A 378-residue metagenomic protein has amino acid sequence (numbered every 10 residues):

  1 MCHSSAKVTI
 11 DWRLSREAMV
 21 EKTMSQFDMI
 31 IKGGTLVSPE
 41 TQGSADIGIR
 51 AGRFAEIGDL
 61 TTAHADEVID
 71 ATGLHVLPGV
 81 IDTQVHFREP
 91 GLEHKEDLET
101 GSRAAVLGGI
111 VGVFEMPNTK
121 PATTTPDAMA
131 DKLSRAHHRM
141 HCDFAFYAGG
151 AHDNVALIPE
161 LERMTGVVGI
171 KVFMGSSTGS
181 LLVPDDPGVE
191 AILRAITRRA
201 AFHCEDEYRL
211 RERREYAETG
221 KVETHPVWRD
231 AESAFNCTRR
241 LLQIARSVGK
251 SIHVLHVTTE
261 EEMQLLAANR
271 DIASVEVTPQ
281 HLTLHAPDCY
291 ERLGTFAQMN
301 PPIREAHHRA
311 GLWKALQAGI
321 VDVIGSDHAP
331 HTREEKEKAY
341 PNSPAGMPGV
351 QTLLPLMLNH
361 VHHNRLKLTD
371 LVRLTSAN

Functional and structural regions predicted by a protein language model:
K22-P78: Histidine-rich, glycine-flanked metal-binding segment
G34, G52, G73, Q84 (+10 more regions): Divalent metal-coordination and catalytic microenvironments
L74-R139: Metal-associated gating/positioning segment near the N- to mid-region
T83-E96, T119, D143-N154, L181 (+1 more regions): Active-site mouth loops of central-metabolism enzymes
A156-I324: Histidine/acidic residue-rich metal-binding segments in metalloenzymes
E223-R240, I244-G249, A318, V323-I324 (+1 more regions): His/Asp/Glu-enriched, well-ordered alpha-helical/loop segment that forms or immediately abuts the divalent-metal
